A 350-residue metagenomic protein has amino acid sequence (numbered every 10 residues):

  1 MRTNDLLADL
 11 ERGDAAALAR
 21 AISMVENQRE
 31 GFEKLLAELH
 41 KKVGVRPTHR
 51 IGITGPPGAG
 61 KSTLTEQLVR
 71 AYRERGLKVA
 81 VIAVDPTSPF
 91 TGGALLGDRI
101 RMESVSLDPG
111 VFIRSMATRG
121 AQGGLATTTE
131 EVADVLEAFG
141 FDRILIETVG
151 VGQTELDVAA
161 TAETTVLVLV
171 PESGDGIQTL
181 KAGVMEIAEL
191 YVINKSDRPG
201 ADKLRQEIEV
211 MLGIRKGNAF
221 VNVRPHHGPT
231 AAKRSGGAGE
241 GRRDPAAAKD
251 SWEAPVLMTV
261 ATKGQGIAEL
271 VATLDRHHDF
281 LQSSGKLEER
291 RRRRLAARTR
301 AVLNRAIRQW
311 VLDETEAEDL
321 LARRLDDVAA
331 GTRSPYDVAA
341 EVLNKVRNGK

Functional and structural regions predicted by a protein language model:
R2-A59, T65-T154, T161-G176: Nucleotide-state-sensitive switch-loop elements of NTP-binding domains
L36-P57, T65, T87, Q153 (+2 more regions): Glycine/charge-rich, flexible interdomain linkers and switch-proximal surface loops that mediate coupling
L95, E131-V132, D157, T161 (+4 more regions): Alpha-helical scaffold elements adjacent to nucleotide-binding pockets in ATP/GTP-utilizing enzyme cores
I100-R101, G176-K181, G241-A247: Short beta-strand/turn micro-motifs at beta-sheet edges
P171-P199: Flexible active-site lid/hinge loop adjacent to a nucleotide/diphosphate and Mg2+-phosphate binding pocket
L190-D279: Canonical P-loop GTPase G-domain recognition
R242-R243, N348-K350: Short, basic, low-complexity termini and linkers enriched in Ser/Thr/Gly/Pro that act as targeting/leader peptides
D250, L257-A261, Q265-R347: Long, well-ordered amphipathic alpha-helical subdomains in the mid-to-C-terminal portions of large enzyme subunits
